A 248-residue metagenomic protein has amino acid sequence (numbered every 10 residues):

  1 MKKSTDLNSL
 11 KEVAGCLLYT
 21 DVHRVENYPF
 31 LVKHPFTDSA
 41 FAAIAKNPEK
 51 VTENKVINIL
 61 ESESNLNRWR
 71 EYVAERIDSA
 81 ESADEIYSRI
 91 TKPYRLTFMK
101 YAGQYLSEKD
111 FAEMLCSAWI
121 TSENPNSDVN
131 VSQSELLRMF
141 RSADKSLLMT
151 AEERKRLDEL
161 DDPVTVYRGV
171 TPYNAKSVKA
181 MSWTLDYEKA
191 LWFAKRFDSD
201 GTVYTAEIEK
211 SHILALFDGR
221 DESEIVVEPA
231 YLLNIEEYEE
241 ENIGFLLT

Functional and structural regions predicted by a protein language model:
M1-T165, P172-M181, Y187-T248: Conserved NAD+-utilizing ADP-ribose enzyme module
